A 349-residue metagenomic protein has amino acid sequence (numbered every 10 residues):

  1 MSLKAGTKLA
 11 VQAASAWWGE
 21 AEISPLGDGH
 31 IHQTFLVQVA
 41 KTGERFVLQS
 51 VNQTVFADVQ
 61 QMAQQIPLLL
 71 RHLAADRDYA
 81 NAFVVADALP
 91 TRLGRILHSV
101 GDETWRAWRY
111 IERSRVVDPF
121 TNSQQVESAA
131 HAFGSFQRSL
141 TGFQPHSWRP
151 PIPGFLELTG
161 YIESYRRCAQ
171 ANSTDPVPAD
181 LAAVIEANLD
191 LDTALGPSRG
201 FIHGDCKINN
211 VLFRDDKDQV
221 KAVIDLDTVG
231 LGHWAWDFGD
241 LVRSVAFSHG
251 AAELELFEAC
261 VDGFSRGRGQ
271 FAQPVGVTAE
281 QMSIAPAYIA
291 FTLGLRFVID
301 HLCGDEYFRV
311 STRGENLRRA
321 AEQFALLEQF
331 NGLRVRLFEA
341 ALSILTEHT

Functional and structural regions predicted by a protein language model:
M1-D28, A40-G43, A57-Q60, A75-D78 (+2 more regions): Regulatory N- and C-terminal appendages and interdomain linkers associated with kinase/kinase-like NTP transferase
S24-D28, Q49-Q53, A57-Q60, S114-E127 (+7 more regions): ATP-dependent phospho-/nucleotidyl transfer catalytic cores
P25-E163, G232-W234, G250, G269 (+1 more regions): Conserved ATP-binding subdomain of kinase catalytic cores across diverse folds
D225: Conserved active-site aspartate in kinases
A235-F271, Y288-F308: Active-site activation/catalytic loop segments of kinase-like enzymes and analogous catalytic loops in related
P274-Y288: All-alpha amphipathic helical-bundle segments outside canonical DNA-binding/catalytic cores that form hydrophobic
